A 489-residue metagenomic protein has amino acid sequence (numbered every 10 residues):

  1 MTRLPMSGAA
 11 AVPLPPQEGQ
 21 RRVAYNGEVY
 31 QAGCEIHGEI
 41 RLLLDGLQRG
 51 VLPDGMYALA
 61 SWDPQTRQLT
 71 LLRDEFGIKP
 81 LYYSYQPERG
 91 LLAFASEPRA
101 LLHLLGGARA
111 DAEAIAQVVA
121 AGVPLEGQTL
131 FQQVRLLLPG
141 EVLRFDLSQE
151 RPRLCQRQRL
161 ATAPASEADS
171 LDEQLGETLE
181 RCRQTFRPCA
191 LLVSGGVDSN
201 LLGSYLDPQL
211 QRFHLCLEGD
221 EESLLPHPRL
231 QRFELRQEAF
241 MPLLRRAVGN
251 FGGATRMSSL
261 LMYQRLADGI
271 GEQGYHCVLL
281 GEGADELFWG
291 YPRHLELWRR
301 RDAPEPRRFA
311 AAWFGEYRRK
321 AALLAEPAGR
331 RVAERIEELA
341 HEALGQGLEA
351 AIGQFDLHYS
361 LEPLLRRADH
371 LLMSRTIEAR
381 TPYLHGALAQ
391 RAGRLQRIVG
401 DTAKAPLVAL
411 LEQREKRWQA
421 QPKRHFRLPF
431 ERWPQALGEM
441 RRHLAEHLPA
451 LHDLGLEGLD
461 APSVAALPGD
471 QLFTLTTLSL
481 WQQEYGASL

Functional and structural regions predicted by a protein language model:
M1-R246, N250, Y263, E412 (+1 more regions): Cysteine-centered catalytic environments shared across enzyme families
A24, A190-S194, F213-C216, L279-G283 (+4 more regions): Short beta-strand segments
D45, A116-P124, F355, Y359-R366 (+1 more regions): Short, hydrophobic/amphipathic alpha-helical patches that form generic packing surfaces within helical domains
Q68, Y275-A303, G347-L456: Mid-to-C-terminal catalytic subdomains of enzymes that bind/position adenosyl phosphate moieties or nucleic-acid
T185-F186, G271-Y275: Glycine-rich phosphate-binding loop signature in dinucleotide/nucleotide-binding domains
E218-E272, F288-D302, G345-G347, R394-I398: ATP-dependent adenylate-handling ligase core
E296-E316: Conserved phosphoryl-transfer catalytic core
P449-L489: Acidic, carboxylate-rich catalytic segments that either coordinate divalent cations
